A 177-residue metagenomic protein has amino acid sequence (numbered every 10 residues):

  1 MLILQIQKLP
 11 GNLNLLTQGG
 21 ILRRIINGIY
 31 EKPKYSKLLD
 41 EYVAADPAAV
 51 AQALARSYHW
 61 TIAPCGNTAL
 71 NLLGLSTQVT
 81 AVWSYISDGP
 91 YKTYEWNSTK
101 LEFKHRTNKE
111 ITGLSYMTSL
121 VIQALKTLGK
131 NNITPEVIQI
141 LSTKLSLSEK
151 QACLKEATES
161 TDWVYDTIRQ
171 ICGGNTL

Functional and structural regions predicted by a protein language model:
M1-A53: Short beta-edge/loop segments at beta->alpha junctions of small alpha/beta modules that act as binding/recognition
L9, C65-G66, M117: Amphipathic alpha-helical interface surfaces
I21, G74, K126: Hydrophobic/aromatic-lined pockets within catalytic cores
I25-G28, A51-W96: Short gly/ser-rich loop at a beta-strand->alpha-helix junction or flexible surface loop bordering the NTP-binding
L39-Y42, E95-W96, L147, T167: Alpha-helix boundary/capping detector
A48-R56, F103-R106: Short, flexible active-site loops
E95-H105: A short, charged helix-loop
K104-L177: Hydrophobic alpha-helical interaction segments
